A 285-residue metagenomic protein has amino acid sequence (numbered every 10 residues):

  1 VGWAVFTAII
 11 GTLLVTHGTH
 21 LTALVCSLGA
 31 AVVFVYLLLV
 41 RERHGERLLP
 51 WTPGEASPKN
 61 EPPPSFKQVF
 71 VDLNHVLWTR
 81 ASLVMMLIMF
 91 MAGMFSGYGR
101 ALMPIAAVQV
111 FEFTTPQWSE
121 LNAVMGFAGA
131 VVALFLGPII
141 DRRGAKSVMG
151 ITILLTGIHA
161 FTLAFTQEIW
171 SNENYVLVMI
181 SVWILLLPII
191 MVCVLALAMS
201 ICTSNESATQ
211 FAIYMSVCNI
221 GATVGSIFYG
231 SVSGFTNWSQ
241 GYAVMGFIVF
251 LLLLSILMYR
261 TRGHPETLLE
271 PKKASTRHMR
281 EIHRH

Functional and structural regions predicted by a protein language model:
V1-I10, L14, M215-S226: Glycine-rich segments within core transmembrane alpha-helices of 12-TM secondary carriers
L14-V15, V132-A145, S233-G234: Helix-to-loop junctions at the C-terminal end of transmembrane segments in multipass secondary transporters
L21-L39, Y242-Y259: Symmetry-related core transmembrane helices of the 12-TM Major Facilitator Superfamily/SLC fold
L49-V84, S275-I282: Juxtamembrane intracellular "pre-TM" segments in multi-pass secondary transporters
A101-W118: Short amphipathic helix-loop junctions that connect adjacent transmembrane helices in Major Facilitator Superfamily/SLC
R142-L154: Cytoplasmic membrane-interface "Motif A"-like loop-to-helix N-cap segments of 12-TM Major Facilitator Superfamily
L154-S171: C-terminal ends and interior cores of transmembrane alpha-helices in multi-pass membrane transporters/permeases
N205-F235: A late C-terminal transmembrane helix in Major Facilitator Superfamily
